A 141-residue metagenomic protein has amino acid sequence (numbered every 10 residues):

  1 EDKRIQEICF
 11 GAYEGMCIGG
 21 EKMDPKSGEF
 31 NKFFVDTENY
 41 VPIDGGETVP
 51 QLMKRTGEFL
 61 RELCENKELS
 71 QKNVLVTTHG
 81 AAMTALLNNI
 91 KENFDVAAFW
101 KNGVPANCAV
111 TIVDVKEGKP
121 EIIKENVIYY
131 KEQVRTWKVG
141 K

Functional and structural regions predicted by a protein language model:
E1-N31: Phosphate-coordination/substrate-recognition cap region in phosphate-metabolizing enzymes
E1-R4, K32-V35, I112-K141: Conserved histidine-centered catalytic loops in small-molecule metabolism enzymes
E7-I8, A82-T84: Short, active-site-adjacent cap segments at secondary-structure transitions
E29-Q51: Short glycine/proline- and acidic residue-enriched helix-loop micro-motifs that form flexible lids or anion-recognition
L63-K72: Glycine-rich phosphate-binding loop signature in dinucleotide/nucleotide-binding domains
H79: Short, conserved phosphate/pyrophosphate- and ester-handling motifs at nucleotide-, phospho-/glycolipid
A85-N89: Active-site signature of alpha/beta-hydrolase-fold catalytic machinery across serine- and Asp/Cys-nucleophile hydrolases
N93-E121: Domain-level recognition of soluble alpha/beta enzyme cores, biased toward histidine phosphatases/phosphomutases
